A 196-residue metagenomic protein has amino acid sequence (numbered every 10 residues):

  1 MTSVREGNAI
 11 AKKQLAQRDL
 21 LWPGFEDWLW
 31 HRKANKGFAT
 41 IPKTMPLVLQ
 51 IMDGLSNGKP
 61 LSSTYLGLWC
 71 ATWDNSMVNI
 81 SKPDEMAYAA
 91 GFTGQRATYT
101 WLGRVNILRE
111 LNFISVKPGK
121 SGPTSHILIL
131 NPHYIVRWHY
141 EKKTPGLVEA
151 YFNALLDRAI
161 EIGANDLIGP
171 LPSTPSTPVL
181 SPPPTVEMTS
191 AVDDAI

Functional and structural regions predicted by a protein language model:
M1-D84: Short recognition helix of helix-turn-helix/winged-helix DNA-binding domains
M1-Q14, D166-I196: Glycine- and charge-rich intrinsically disordered segments
A16, F25-W28, V116-P118, S125-H133 (+1 more regions): Short, cationic/aromatic linear interface patches that serve as DNA/RNA-contacting surfaces or protein-partner docking
W28, R104, Y151-A154: Charge-rich, solvent-exposed alpha-helical interaction surfaces
A71-I127: Winged helix-turn-helix DNA-binding recognition segment
R104, F113-S115, I129-L130, K143-V148 (+1 more regions): Short, hydrophobic/aromatic alpha-helical segments in well-folded domains
P132-L171: Short, amphipathic alpha-helical interaction segments positioned at domain boundaries
